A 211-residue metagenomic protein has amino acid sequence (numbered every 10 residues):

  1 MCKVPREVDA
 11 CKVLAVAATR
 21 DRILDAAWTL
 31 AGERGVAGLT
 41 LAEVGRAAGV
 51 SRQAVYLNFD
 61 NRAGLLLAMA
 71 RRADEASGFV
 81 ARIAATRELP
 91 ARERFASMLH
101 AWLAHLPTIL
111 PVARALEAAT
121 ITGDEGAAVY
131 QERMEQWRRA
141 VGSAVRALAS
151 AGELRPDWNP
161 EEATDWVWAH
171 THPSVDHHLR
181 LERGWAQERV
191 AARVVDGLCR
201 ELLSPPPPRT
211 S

Functional and structural regions predicted by a protein language model:
M1-A18, P206-S211: N-terminal intrinsically disordered/low-complexity leader segments
V16-W28, V44, L65, M69-A73 (+2 more regions): Generic hydrophobic, amphipathic alpha-helix propensity
A18-T19, V50, W185: The short coil/loop that forms the "turn" connecting the two helices of the helix-turn-helix
R22, L30-G64, A68: Helix-turn-helix
F59, A118-G123: Short helix-capping/turn signature of helix-turn-helix
A68, A81-T108, T164: Hydrophobic alpha-helical connector segments
L103-A115, E125-A151, E161-D165, A192 (+1 more regions): Amphipathic alpha-helical packing segments from all-alpha helical-bundle domains
A149-G197, P208-S211: Hydrophobic/aromatic-rich alpha-helical bundle segments in the mid-to-C-terminal region
